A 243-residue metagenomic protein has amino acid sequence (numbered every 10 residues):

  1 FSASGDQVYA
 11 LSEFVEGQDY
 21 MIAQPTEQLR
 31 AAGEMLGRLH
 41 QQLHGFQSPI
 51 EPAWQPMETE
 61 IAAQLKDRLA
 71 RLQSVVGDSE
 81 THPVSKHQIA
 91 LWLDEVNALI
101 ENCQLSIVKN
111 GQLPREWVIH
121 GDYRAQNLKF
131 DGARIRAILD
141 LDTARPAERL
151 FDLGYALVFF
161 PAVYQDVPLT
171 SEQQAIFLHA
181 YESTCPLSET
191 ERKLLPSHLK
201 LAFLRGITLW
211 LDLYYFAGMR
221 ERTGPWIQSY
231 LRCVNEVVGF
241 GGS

Functional and structural regions predicted by a protein language model:
F1-L29: Conserved structural core of kinase catalytic domains
Q18-I22, A137-I138, V163: Short small-residue beta-strand/loop micro-motif enriched in glycine and branched aliphatics
I22-L91, E116, Q228: A cross-family kinase active-site recognition segment
R71, V76-D78, G206-S243: ATP/Mg2+ or Mg2+-diphosphate-binding catalytic cores that bind nucleotide phosphates or diphosphates via glycine-rich
K86-S106: Mechanochemical coupling/switch segment within NTP-driven translocation systems
E101-F151: Active-site acidic catalytic loop and adjacent metal/ATP-binding pocket of ATP-dependent phosphoryl transfer enzymes
L150-C185, L201-G218: Active-site activation/catalytic loop segments of kinase-like enzymes and analogous catalytic loops in related
L187-L199: All-alpha amphipathic helical-bundle segments outside canonical DNA-binding/catalytic cores that form hydrophobic
